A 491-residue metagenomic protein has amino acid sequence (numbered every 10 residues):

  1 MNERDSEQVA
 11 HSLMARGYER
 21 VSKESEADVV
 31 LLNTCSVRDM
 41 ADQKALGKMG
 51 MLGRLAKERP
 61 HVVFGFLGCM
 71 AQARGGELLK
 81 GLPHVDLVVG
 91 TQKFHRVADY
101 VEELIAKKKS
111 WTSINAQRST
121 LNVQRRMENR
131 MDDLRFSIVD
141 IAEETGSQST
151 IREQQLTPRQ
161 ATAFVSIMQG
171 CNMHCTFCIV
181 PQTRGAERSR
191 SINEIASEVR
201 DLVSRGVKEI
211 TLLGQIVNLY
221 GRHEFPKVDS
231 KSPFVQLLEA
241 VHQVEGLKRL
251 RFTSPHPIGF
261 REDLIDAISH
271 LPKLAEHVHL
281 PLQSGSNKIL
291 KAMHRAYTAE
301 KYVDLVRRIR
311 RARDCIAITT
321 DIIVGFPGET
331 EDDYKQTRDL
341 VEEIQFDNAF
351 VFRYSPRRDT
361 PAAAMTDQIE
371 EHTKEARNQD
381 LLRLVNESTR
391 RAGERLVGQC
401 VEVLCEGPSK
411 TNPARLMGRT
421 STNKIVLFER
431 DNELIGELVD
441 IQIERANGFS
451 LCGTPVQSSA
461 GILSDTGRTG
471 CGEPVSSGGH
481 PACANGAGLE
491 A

Functional and structural regions predicted by a protein language model:
M1-G221, P233, D263, I268 (+7 more regions): Proteins enriched for Cys/Gly/acidic motifs involved in redox and nucleic-acid/cofactor modification
S110-S137, K227, Q457-A487: Intrinsically disordered, low-complexity terminal tails and inter-domain linkers enriched for S/T/G/P/D/E
T157-A161, C171-M173, L274, S284 (+5 more regions): Short flexible coil/turn linkers enriched for glycine and charged/polar residues that connect secondary-structure
H174, C178-G185, R249-I258, S284-R295 (+3 more regions): Conserved strand-turn element in the central/C-terminal portion of the radical SAM core barrel that lines
C175, I195, L212, F252 (+7 more regions): Conserved, mostly hydrophobic/aromatic
V235, Q243-V244, R249, R261-T320: Radical SAM/AdoMet-radical enzyme domain recognition
E329, E343-F346: Contiguous mid-protein beta-loop-alpha structural module that forms a pocket-lining wall or clamp of enzyme active
A364-E473, G478-A491: Terminal RNA-binding accessory module
